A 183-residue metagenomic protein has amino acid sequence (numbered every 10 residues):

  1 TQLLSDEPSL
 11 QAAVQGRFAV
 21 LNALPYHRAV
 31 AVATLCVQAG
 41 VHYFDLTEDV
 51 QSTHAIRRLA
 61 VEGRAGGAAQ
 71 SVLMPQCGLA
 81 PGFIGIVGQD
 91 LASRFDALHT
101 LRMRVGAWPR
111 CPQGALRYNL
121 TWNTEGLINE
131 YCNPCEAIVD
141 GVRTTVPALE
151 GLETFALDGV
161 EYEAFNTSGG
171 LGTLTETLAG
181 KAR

Functional and structural regions predicted by a protein language model:
T1-E7: Rossmann-fold cofactor-recognition segment
A12, A33-T34: Alpha-helical segments flanking ligand/cofactor-binding loops in enzyme cores
A13-A29: Rossmann-like NAD(P)-binding element
A19-A23, F44-D45, M103: Redox-cofactor binding/interface segments in oxidoreductases and associated redox assembly factors
P25, T34-H54: ADP-ribose/adenylate-binding Rossmann-like module
L46-L73: Rossmann-fold NAD(P)-binding glycine/threonine-rich loop
R64-P109: Adenosine-phosphate binding glycine-rich loop
R94-R183: C-terminal catalytic/substrate-binding lobe primarily of soluble NAD(P)-dependent oxidoreductases
